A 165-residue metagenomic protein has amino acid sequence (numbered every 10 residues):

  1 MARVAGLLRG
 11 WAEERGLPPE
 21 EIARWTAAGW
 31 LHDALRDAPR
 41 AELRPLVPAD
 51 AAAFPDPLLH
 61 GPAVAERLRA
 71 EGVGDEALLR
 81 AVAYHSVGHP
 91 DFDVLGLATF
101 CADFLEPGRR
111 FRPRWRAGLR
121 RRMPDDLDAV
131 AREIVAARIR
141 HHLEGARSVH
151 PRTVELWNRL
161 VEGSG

Functional and structural regions predicted by a protein language model:
R3, L17, R24, S148-V149: Alpha-helical protein-protein interaction elements
R9, R15-R132: Divalent metal-dependent catalytic cores for phosphoryl transfer on phosphate-bearing substrates
A131-R132, A136-L143: Internal alpha/beta core interface subdomains
R140-G165: Charged phosphate-binding loop/patch that engages nucleotide di/tri-phosphates or the phosphate backbone of nucleic
